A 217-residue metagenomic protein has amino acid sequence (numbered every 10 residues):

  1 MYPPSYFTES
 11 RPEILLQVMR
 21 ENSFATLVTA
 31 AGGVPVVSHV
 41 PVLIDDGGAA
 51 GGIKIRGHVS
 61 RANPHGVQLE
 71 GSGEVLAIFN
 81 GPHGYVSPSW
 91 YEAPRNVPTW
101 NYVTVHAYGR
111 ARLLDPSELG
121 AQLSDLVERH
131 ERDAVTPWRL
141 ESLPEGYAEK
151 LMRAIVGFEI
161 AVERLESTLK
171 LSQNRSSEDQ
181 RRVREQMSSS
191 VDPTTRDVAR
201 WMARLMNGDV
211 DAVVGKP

Functional and structural regions predicted by a protein language model:
Y2-T26: Short, basic/aromatic recognition patches
L16, R95-N96, Y147-K150: A generic local secondary-structure boundary/capping motif
E21, V36, G51, E70-S72 (+2 more regions): A short, structural micro-pattern
E21-R61, A77: Short beta-strand segments
I55-L76, P193, A199-D209: An N-terminal domain-start capping segment
R56, L76, Y108, G157-A161: Beta-strand secondary-structure signal
R61-Q122: Short, structured beta-strand-loop surface elements
R112-P217: C-terminal edge-of-domain segments
